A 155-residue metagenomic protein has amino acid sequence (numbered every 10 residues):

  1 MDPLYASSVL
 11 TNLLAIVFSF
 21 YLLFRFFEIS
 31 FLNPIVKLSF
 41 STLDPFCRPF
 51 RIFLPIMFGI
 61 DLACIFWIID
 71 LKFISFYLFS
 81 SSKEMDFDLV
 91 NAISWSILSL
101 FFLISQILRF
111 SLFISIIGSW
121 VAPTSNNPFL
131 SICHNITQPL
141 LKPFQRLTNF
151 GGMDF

Functional and structural regions predicted by a protein language model:
M1-F155: Selective transmembrane helix interface/packing segments
